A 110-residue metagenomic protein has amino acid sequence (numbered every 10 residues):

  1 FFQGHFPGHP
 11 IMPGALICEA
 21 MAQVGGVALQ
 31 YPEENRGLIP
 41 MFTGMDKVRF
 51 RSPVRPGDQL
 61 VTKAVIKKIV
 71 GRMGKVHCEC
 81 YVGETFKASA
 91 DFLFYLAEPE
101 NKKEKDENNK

Functional and structural regions predicted by a protein language model:
F1-M12, I17: Catalytic strand-loop segment that frames the active site of acyl-thioester-processing enzymes
F2, P7, E34-N35, P40 (+1 more regions): Generic hydrophobic alpha-helical membrane-segment signal
G8, E19-A20, R51, K68 (+1 more regions): N-terminal hydrophobic or amphipathic segments with adjacent small-residue motifs that include Sec signal peptides
I11, G37, R72-G74: A conserved beta-turn-beta hairpin within the catalytic core of GNAT-like acetyltransferases that forms part
M12-P13, I17-C18, A22-L29: Active-site- and interface-proximal helix/loop "cap" or "latch" segments in soluble metabolic and energy-transducing
G25-V61, K87-Y95: Hydrophobic beta-strand-centered segment that forms part of the acyl-chain substrate-binding groove
V54-D58, V65-K110: HotDog/MaoC-like acyl-thioester-processing domains
